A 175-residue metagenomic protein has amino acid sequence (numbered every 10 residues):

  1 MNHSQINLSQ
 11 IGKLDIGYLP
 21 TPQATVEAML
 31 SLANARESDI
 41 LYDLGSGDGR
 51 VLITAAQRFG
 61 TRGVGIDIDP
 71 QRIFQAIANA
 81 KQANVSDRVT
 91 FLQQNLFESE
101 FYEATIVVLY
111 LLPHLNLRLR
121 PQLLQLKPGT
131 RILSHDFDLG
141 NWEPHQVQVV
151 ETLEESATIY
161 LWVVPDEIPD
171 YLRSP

Functional and structural regions predicted by a protein language model:
M1-D39: S-adenosyl-L-methionine
S38-G47: Conserved class I S-adenosyl-L-methionine
R50-F59: Conserved SAM-binding loop of SAM-dependent methyltransferases across substrates and taxa, primarily the Class I
T61-I66: Short beta-strand element of Class I
D69-P70: Conserved SAM/SAH-binding beta-strand->alpha-helix loop
F74-E103: S-adenosyl-L-methionine
Y102-R118: A short SAM/SAH-binding and catalytic strip from SAM-dependent methyltransferases
N116-P175: C-terminal substrate-binding/active-site "lid" region of AdoMet-derived donor-dependent transferases
